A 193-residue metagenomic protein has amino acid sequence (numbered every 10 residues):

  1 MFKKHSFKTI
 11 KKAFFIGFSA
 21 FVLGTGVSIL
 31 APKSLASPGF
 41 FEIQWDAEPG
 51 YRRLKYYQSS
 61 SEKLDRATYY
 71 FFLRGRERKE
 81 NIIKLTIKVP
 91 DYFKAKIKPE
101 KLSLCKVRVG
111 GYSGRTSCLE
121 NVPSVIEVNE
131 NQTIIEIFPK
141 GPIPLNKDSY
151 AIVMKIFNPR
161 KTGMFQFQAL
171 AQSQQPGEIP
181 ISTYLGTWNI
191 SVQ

Functional and structural regions predicted by a protein language model:
K3-S19: Bacterial N-terminal signal peptides that target proteins for export
F21-K33: C-terminal segment of classical bacterial N-terminal signal peptides
K33-R78, G186-Q193: Serine/threonine-rich, low-complexity linker/repeat segments that form flexible spacers/stalks
A67-Y69, I83, T133-I135, D148-Y150: Envelope-exposed proteins and targeting segments
I83-S117: Solvent-exposed beta-hairpin/edge-strand motifs
S113-N146: Extended, solvent-exposed segments with strong compositional bias
K140-K161: Low-complexity, intrinsically disordered segments enriched in Ser/Thr together with acidic residues
I156-Q193: Helix-rich interaction surfaces within compact, conserved domain-sized segments that mediate assembly or partner
